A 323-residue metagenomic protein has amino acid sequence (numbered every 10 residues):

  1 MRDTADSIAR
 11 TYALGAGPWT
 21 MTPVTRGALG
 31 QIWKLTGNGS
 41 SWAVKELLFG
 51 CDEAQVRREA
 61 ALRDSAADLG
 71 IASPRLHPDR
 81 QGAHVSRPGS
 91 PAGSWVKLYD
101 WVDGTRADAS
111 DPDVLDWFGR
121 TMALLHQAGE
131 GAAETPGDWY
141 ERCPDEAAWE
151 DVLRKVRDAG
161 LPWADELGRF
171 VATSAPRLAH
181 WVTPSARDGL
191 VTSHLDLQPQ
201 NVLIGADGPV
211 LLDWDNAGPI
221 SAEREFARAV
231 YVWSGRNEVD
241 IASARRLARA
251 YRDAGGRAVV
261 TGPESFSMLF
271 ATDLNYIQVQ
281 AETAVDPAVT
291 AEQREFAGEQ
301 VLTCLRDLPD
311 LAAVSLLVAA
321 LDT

Functional and structural regions predicted by a protein language model:
M1-Q81, A206, L316-T323: Conserved NTP-binding catalytic cores of kinases and kinase-like/nucleotidyltransferase enzymes across multiple kinase
Y12-W19, A175-A186: Short Pro/Gly-enriched beta-strand edge/turn motifs at strand-loop
A28, P263-D273: Small/polar glycine-rich anion-binding or flexible loop at a beta-alpha turn
A28-G39, A43-V44, L76, L178-R224: Active-site acidic catalytic loop and adjacent metal/ATP-binding pocket of ATP-dependent phosphoryl transfer enzymes
G37-E134: ATP-binding pocket architecture of kinase catalytic cores
D108-E166, D188-L190, E295: A cross-family kinase active-site recognition segment
C143, K155-R157, A242, Y276-T323: ATP/Mg2+ or Mg2+-diphosphate-binding catalytic cores that bind nucleotide phosphates or diphosphates via glycine-rich
E223-G256, F270-A288: Active-site activation/catalytic loop segments of kinase-like enzymes and analogous catalytic loops in related
